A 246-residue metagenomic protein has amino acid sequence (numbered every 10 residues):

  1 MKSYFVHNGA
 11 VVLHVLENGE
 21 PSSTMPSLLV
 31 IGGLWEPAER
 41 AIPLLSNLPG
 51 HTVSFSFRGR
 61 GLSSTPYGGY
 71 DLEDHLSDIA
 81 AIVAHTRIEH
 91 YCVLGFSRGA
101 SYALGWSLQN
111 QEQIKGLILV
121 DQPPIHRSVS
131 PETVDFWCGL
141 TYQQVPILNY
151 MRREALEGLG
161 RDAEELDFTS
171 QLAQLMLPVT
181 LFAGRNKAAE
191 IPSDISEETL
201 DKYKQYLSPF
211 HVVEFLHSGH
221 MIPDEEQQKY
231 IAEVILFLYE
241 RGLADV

Functional and structural regions predicted by a protein language model:
H14-L62: Conserved HGGG/HGGXW glycine-rich cap/lid loop of the alpha/beta-hydrolase fold
S46, S54-L94: Active-site loop/oxyanion-hole signature of alpha/beta-hydrolase fold enzymes
G95-A103: Gly/Ala-rich beta-loop-alpha elbow adjacent to hydrolase catalytic centers
L104-L108, K115-Q144: Flexible "cap/lid" loop of the alpha/beta hydrolase fold
E154-Q171, I195: Active-site nucleophile elbow and catalytic-triad environment of alpha/beta-hydrolase enzymes
L175, L181-A183: Short beta-strand/loop motif that positions the catalytic acidic residue of the alpha/beta-hydrolase fold
R185-S218: Conserved loop-alpha-helix segment in the C-terminal half of the alpha/beta-hydrolase fold that carries the catalytic
P209-V246: Catalytic active-site module of serine/aspartate enzymes centered on a nucleophile-bearing elbow/loop
